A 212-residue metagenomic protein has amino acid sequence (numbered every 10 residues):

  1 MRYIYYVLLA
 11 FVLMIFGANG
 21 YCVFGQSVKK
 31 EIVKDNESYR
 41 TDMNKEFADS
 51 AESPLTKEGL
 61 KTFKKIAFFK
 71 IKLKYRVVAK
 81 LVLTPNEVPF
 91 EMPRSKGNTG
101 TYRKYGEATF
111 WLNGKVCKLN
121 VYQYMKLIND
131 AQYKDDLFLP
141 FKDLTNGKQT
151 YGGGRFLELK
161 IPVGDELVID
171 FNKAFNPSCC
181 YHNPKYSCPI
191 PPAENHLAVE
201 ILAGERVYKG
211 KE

Functional and structural regions predicted by a protein language model:
M1-K30: Bacterial Sec-dependent N-terminal signal peptides
C22-V77, V82-N86: Start-of-domain marker
V33, A174-E212: Extended, aromatic/histidine-rich regions of cofactor-dependent oxidoreductases associated with respiratory
Y75, E87-P93, P162, K211: Terminal leader/tail segments of proteins
L81, Q123-M125, D143-T145, F171-F175 (+1 more regions): A mature extracytoplasmic/lumenal domain signature
P85-G153: Mid-length scaffold segments of soluble, non-membrane domains
K126-K134, L159-V168, K209: Short, surface-exposed linear segments at secondary-structure transitions and domain or protein termini
F138-N176: Acidic, glycine-rich flexible loop segments
